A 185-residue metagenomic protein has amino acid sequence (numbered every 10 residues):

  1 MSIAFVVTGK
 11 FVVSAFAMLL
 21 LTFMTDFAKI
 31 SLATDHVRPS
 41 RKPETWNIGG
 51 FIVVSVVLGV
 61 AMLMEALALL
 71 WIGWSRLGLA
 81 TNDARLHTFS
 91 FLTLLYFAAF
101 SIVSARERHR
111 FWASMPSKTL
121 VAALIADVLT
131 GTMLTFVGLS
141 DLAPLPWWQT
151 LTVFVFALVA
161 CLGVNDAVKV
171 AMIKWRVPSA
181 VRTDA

Functional and structural regions predicted by a protein language model:
M1-R110, L134-V137: Membrane-embedded transport module
F89-A185: C-terminal transmembrane module of polytopic membrane proteins
